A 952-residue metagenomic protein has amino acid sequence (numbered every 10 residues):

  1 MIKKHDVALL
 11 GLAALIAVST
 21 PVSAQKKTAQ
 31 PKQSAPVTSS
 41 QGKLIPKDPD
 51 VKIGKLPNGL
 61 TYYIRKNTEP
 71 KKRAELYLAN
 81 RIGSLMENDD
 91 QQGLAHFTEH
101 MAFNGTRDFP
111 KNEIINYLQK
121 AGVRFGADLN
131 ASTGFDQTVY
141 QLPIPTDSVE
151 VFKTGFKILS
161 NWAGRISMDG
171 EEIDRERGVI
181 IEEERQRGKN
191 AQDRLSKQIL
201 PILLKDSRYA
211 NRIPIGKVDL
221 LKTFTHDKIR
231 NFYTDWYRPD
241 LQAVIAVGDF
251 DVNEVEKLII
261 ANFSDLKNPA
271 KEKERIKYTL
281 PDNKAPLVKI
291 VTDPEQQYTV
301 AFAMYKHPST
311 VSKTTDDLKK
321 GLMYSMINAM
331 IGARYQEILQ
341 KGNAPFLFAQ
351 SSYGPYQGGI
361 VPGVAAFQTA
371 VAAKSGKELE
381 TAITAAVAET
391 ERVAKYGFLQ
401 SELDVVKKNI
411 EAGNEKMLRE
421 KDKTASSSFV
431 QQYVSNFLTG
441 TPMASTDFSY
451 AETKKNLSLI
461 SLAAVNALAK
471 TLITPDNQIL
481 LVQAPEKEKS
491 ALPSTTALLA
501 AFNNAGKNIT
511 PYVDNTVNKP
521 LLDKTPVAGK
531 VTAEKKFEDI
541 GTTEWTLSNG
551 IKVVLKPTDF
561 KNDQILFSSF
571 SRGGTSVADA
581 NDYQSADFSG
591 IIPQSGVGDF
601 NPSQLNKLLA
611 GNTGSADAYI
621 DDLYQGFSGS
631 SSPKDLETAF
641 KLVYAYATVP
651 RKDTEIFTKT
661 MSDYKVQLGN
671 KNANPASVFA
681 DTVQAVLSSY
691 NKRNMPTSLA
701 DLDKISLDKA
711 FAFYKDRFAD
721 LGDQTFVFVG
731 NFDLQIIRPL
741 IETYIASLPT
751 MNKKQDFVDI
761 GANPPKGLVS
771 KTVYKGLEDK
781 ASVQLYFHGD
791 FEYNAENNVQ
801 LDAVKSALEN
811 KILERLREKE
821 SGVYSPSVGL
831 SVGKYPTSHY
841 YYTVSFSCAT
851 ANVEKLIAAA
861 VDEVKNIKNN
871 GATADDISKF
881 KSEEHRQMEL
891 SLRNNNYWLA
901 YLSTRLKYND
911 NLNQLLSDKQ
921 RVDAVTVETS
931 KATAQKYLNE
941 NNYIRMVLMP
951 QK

Functional and structural regions predicted by a protein language model:
M1-A29: Bacterial Sec-dependent N-terminal signal peptides
S23-Y63, D251-P294, Y298-P308, S312-D317 (+13 more regions): Proteolytic maturation boundary segments
Y63-R65, P70-E87, G93-A95, N112-N161 (+13 more regions): M16 family metallopeptidases and their MPP-like homologs
H96, S325, A586-D587, D802: Proteins synthesized as precursors that undergo proteolytic processing into mature forms
M101-F109: Metal-associated gating/positioning segment near the N- to mid-region
N130-A131, Y233-W236, V291-D293, Q357-V361 (+5 more regions): Replace "in large, NTP-powered and nucleic-acid-processing enzymes" with "in large, NTP-powered factors and other
G164, E172-L241, I245-F263, K267-K277 (+3 more regions): Hydrophobic, small-residue-rich alpha-helical packing segments that form membrane-like cores
R177-G178, I229-I260, N477-Q478, D708-Y744: Non-catalytic, conformational "gating/processing" segments within enzyme and secreted inhibitor domains
